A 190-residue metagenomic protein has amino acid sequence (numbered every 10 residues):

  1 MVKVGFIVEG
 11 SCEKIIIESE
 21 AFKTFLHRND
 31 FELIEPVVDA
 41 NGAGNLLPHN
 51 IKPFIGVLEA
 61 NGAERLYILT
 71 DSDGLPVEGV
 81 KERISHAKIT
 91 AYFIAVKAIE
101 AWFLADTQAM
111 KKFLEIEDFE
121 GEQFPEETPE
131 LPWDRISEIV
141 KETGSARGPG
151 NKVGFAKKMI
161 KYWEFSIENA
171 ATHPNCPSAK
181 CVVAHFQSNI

Functional and structural regions predicted by a protein language model:
V2-K3, C12-A40, N45-I190: C-terminal accessory helical subdomains adjacent to catalytic cores in phosphodiester- and nucleotide-handling enzymes
F6-V8: Short hydrophobic beta-strand that contains or immediately precedes a catalytic carboxylate
